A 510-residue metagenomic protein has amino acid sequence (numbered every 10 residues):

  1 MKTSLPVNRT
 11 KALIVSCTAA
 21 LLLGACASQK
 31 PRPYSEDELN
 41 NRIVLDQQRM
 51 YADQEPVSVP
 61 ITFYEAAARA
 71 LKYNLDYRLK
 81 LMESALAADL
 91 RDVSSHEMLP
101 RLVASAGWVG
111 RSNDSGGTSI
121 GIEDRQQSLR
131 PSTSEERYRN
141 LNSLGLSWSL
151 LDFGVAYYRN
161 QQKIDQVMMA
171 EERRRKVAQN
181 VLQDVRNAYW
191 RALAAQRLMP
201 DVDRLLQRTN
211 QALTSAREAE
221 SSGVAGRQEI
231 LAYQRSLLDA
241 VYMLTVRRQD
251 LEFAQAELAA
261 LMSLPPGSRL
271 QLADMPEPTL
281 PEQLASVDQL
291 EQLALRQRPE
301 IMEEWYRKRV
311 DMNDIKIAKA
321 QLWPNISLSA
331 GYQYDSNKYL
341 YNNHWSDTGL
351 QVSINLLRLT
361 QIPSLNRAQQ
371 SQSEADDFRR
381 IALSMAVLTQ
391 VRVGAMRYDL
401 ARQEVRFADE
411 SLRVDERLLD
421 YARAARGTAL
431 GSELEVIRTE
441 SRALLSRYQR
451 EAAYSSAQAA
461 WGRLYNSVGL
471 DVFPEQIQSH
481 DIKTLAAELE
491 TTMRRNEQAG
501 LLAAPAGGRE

Functional and structural regions predicted by a protein language model:
K2-N8, A27-E38, L280, Q449-E510: Acidic, low-complexity, intrinsically disordered peripheral segments
T3, A27, V177-L293, R397 (+5 more regions): Periplasmic alpha-helical coiled-coil/stalk elements that build and connect Gram-negative outer-membrane
L23-A25: C-terminal motif of bacterial Sec signal peptides marking the signal peptidase cleavage site
V44-R69: Regulatory alphaC helix of protein kinase catalytic domains
A52-V59, S105-G145, L272-L284, K316 (+2 more regions): Small/polar, glycine/serine/threonine/aspartate-rich low-complexity segments that form flexible
T62-E65, R139-L141, N187, A232 (+1 more regions): Transmembrane beta-barrel architecture of outer-membrane proteins
A68-R78, A85-P100, P131-E136, S143-Q162 (+7 more regions): A glycine-/polar-enriched beta->alpha junction
E220-V224, R426-L430, S467, D471: A short glycine-centered flexible hinge/capping loop motif at secondary-structure junctions
